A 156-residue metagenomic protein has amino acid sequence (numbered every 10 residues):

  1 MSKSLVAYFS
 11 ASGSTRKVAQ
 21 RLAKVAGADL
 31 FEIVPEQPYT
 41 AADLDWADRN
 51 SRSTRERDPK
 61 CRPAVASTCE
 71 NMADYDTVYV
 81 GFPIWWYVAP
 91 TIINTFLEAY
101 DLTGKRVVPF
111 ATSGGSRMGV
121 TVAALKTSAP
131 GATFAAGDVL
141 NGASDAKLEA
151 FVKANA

Functional and structural regions predicted by a protein language model:
M1-T77, Y87-A89, N94, E98 (+1 more regions): N-terminal beta1-alpha1-beta2 submodule of the flavodoxin-like/Rossmannoid cofactor-binding fold
A26-A28, K105, A132: A structural micro-motif
N50, K105-R106: P-loop/Walker A phosphate-binding loop and immediately adjacent motor/lid segment at beta-alpha junctions
M72, E98-G104, T127-A129: Short, conserved loop/helix-junction motifs that constitute active-site signature segments in enzyme catalytic cores
F82-P83: Glycine-rich, N-terminal phosphate-binding loop of Rossmann-like dinucleotide-binding domains
V108-S144: Short, glycine-/small-residue-rich phosphate/pyrophosphate-handling segment
